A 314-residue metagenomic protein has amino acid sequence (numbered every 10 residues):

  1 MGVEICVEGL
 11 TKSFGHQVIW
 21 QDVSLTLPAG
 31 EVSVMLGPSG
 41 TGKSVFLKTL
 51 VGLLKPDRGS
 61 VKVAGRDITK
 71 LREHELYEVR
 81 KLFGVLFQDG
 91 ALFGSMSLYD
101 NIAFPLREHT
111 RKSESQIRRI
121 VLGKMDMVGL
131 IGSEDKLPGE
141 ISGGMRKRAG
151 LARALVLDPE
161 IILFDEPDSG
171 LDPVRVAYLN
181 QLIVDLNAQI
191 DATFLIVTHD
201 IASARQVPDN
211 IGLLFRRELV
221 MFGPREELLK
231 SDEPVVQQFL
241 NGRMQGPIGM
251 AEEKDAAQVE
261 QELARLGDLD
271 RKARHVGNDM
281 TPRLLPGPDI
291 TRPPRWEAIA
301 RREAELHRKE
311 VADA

Functional and structural regions predicted by a protein language model:
V51: Helix-to-loop junction immediately C-terminal to a conserved catalytic motif
R66-D67, E114-S133: Conserved ABC ATPase "signature" region
L137-I141, M145: Conserved ABC ATPase signature
V156-E160: A short, proline-enriched helix->beta-strand linker immediately N-terminal to the Walker B motif in ABC-type P-loop
I162-D165: Catalytic Walker B motif of ABC-type/P-loop ATPase nucleotide-binding domains
